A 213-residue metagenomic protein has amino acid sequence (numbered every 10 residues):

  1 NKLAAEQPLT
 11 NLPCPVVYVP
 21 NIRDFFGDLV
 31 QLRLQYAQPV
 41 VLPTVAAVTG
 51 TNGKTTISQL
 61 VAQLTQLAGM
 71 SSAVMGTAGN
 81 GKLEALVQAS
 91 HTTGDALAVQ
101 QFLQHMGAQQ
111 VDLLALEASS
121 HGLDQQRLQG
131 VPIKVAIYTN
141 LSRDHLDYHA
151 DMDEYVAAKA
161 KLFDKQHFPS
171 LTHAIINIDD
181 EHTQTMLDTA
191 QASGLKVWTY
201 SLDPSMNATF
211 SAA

Functional and structural regions predicted by a protein language model:
N1-E6, G76-G79, I178-E181, L202-P204: Short, polar loop motifs at secondary-structure junctions
N1-K2, P20, G194-A213: Beta-strand->loop->alpha-helix junctions that form or flank phosphate-binding loops in nucleotide-handling enzymes
N1-V17: Feature captures the catalytic cores and cofactor-binding loops of soluble hydro-lyases/lyases that act on carboxylate
L3-A5, I22-D24, G53: A short acidic, glycine/proline-enriched capping/turn motif at secondary-structure boundaries, especially helix N-cap
L12, L42-T44, L202: Glycine/charged-rich beta-loop-alpha catalytic/anionic-binding loops adjacent to active sites
P15-V17, A73, W198: Structural signal for short hydrophobic segments within the conserved structured cores of catalytic domains across
V17-G27: N-terminal pre-Walker A segment at the start of P-loop NTPase domains
F25-I178, H182-K196: Phosphate-binding loop of NTP-binding sites
